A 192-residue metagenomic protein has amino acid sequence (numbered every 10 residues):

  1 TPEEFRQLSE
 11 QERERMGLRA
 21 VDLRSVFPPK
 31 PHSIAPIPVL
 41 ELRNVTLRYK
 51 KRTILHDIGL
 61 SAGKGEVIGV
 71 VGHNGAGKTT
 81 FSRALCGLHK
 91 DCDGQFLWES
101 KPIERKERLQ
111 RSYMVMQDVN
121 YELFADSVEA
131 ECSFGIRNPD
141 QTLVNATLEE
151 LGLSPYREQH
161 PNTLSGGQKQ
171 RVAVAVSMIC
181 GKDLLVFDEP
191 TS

Functional and structural regions predicted by a protein language model:
L40, I54-D57: Conserved structural motif at the start of ABC-family nucleotide-binding domains
V71-H73: The feature captures the beta-strand-to-loop junction immediately N-terminal to the Walker
C86: Helix-to-loop junction immediately C-terminal to a conserved catalytic motif
K90, G94-S112: Conserved ABC transporter NBD signature motif
Q141-Y156, M178: Conserved ABC ATPase "signature" region
H160-L164, Q168: Conserved ABC ATPase signature
V174: Hydrophobic anchor residue at the start of the ABC signature
L185-E189: Catalytic Walker B motif of ABC-type/P-loop ATPase nucleotide-binding domains
